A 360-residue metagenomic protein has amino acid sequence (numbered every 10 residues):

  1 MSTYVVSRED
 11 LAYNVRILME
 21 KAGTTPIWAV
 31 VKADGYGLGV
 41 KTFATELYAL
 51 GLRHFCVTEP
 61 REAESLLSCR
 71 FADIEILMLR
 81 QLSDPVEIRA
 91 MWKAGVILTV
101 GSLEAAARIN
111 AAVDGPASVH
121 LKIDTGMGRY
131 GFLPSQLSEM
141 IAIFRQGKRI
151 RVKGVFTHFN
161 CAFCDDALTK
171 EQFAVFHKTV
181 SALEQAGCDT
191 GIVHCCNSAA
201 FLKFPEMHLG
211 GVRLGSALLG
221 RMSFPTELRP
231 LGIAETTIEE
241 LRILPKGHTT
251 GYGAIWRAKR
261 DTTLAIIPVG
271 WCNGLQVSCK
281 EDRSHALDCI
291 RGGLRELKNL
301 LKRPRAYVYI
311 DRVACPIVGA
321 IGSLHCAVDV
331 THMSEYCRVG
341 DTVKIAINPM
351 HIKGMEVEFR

Functional and structural regions predicted by a protein language model:
S2-Y13, G23-H194: Active-site-proximal beta-alpha core segment in soluble small-molecule metabolic enzymes
T3-S7, A12, F173-R360: Active-site anion/phosphate-binding pocket segments in diverse small-molecule metabolic enzymes
M19: N-terminal nucleotide-binding beta1-loop-alpha1 segment
